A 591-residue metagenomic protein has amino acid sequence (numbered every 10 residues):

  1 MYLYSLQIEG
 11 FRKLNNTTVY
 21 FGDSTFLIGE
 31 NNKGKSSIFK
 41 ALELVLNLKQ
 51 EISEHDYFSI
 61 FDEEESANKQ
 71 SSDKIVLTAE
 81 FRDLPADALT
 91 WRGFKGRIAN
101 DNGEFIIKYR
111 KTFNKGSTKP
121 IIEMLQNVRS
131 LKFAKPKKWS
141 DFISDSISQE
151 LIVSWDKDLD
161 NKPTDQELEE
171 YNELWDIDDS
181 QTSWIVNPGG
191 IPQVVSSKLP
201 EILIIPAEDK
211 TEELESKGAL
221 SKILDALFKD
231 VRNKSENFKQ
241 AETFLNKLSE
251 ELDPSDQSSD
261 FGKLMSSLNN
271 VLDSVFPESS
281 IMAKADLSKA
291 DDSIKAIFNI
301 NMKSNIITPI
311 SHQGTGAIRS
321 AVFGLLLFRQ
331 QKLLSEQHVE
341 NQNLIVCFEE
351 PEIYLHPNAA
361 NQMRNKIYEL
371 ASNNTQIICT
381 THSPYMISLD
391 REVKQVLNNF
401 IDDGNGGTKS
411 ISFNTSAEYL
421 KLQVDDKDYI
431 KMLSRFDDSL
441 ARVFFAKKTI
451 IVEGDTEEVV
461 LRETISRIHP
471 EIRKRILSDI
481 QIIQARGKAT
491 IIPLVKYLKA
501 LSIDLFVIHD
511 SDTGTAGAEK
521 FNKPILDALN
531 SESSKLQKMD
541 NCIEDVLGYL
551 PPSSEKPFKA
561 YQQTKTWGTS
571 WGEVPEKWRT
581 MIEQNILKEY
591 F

Functional and structural regions predicted by a protein language model:
M1-N47, I300-S439, E519-K520: Switch/communication elements of ASCE P-loop NTPase nucleotide-binding domains
V19, A67-S72, P85, N100-N102 (+6 more regions): Conserved catalytic network of the ASCE P-loop NTPase/AAA+ motor domain
F39-G103: Conserved P-loop NTP-binding catalytic core
I60-E65, F94-K95, D178-V195, A283-A285 (+2 more regions): Short alpha-helical segments and helix-capping/turn motifs at coil-helix boundaries
W91-V231: Electropositive, glycine-dotted interaction segments that contact anionic polymers or phosphate-rich ligands
G96, D101, L433-I451, D455-F591: Acidic, Mg2+-coordinating catalytic modules of nucleic-acid enzymes
L199, L203-F348: Extended helical coiled-coil dimerization/tether regions that scaffold and oligomerize large DNA-maintenance assemblies
E208, T381-P384, D403, D455 (+1 more regions): A short beta-strand-to-loop transition that corresponds to the Sensor-1 phosphate-sensing loop of AAA+ P-loop ATPases
